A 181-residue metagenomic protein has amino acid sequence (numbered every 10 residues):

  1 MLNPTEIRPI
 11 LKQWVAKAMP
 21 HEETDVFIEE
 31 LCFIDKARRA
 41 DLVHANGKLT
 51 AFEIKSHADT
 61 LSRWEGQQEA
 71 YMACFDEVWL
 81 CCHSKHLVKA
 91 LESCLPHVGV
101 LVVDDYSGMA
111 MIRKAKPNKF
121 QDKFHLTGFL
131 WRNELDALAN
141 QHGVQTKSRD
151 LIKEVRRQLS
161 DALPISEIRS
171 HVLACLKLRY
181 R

Functional and structural regions predicted by a protein language model:
M1-L2, R181: Interdomain/boundary linker segments immediately adjacent to catalytic/signaling cores
L2-T50: Active-site metal-binding core of divalent-cation-utilizing nuclease and nuclease-like domains
A16, G99-R181: Non-catalytic C-terminal interaction segments of nucleic acid-processing enzymes
K48-L61: Short beta-strand-loop-alpha-helix junction that forms the active-site gateway of nucleic-acid-processing nucleases
T50, H86, Y106-G108: Surface-exposed, flexible loop/turn segments at secondary-structure boundaries
D59-L101: Catalytic cores of nucleic-acid endonucleases
